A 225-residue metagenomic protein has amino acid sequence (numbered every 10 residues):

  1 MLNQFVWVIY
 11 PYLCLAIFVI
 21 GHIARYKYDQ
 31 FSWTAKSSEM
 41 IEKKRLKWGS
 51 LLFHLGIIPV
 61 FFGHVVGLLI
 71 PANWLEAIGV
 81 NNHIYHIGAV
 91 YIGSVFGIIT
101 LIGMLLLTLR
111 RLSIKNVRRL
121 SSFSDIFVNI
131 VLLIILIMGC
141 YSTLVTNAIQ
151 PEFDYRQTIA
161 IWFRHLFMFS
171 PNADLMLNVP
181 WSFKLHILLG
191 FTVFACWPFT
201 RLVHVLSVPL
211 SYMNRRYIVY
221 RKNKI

Functional and structural regions predicted by a protein language model:
M1-F18: Hydrophobic transmembrane alpha-helical segments in integral membrane proteins
L15-Y28, P59-L68: Alpha-helical transmembrane segments of multi-pass membrane proteins
F18-Q30, L101-R110: Membrane-water interface of transmembrane alpha-helices
R25-Q30, L202-L206, N223: Membrane-interface capping segments at transmembrane-helix boundaries
Q30-S37: Membrane-proximal N-terminal segments immediately preceding the first transmembrane helix
S37-L51, I57-I58, F62-L166, L177-W181 (+4 more regions): Long, contiguous internal "core" modules enriched in hydrophobic/ aromatic residues
